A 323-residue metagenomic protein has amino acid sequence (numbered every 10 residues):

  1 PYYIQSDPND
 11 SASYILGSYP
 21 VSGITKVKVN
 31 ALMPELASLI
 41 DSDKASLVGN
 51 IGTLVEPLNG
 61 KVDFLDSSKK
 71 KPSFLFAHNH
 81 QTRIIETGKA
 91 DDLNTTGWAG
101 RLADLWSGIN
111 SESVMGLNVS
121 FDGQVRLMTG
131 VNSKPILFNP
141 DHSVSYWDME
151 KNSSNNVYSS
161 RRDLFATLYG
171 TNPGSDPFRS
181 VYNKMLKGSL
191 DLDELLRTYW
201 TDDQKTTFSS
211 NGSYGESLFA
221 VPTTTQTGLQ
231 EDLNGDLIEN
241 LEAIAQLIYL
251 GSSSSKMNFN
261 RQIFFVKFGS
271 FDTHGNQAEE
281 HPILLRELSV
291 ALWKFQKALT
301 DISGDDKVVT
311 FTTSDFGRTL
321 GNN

Functional and structural regions predicted by a protein language model:
P1-V290, K294-D301, G321: Feature for exported/extracytoplasmic and membrane-associated proteins, marking the mature portion
L299-N323: Metal-dependent active-site segment of extracytoplasmic phospho-/sulfohydrolases and closely related
